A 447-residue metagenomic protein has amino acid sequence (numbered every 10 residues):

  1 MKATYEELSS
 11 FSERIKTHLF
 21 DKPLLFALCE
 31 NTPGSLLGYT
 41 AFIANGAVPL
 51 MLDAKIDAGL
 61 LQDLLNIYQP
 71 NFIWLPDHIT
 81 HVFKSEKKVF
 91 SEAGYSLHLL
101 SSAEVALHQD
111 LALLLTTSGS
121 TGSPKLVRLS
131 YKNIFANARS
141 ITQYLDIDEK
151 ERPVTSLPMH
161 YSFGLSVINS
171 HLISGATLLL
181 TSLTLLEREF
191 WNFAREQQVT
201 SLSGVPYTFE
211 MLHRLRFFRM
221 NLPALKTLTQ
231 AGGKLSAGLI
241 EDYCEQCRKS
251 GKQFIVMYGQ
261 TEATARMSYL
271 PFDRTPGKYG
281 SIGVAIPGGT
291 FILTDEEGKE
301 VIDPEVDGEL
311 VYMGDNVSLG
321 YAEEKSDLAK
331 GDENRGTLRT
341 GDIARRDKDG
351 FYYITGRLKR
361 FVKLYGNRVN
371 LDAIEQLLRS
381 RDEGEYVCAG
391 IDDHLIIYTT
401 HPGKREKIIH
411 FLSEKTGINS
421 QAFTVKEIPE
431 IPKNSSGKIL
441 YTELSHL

Functional and structural regions predicted by a protein language model:
M1-F20, G59-Q62, L129-K132: Conserved AMP-binding/adenylate-forming core of the ANL superfamily
T4-Y5, L111-R139: Conserved AMP-binding A3 loop
R14-K55, S156-L157, R368: Conserved AMP-binding/adenylate-forming
Y95-T116, S123, D146-R152: Conserved pre-ATP/AMP-binding loop-to-beta segment of ANL
F135-R152, S162-S201, I286: Conserved AMP-binding/adenylation subdomain of ANL enzymes
V199-G204, H213-G277, T290: Gly/Ser/Thr-rich phosphate-binding loop
E305, V311-D372, S380: Conserved ATP-binding/catalytic segment of the ANL
V362, A389, I396, F411-L447: Conserved C-terminal "lid"/linker of ANL adenylate-forming enzymes
